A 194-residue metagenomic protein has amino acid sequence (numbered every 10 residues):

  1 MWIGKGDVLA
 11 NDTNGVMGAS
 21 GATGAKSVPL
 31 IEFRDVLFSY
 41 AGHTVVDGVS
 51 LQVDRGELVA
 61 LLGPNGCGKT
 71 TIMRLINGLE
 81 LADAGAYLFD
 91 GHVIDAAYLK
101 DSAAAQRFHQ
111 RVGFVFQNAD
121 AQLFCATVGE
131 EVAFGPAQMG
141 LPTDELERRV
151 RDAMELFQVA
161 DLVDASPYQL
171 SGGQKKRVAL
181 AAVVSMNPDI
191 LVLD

Functional and structural regions predicted by a protein language model:
L62-P64: The feature captures the beta-strand-to-loop junction immediately N-terminal to the Walker
N77: Helix-to-loop junction immediately C-terminal to a conserved catalytic motif
G85-A97, F108: Conserved ABC transporter NBD signature motif
D144-L162: Conserved ABC ATPase "signature" region
S166-L170, Q174: Conserved ABC ATPase signature
L191-D194: Catalytic Walker B motif of ABC-type/P-loop ATPase nucleotide-binding domains
